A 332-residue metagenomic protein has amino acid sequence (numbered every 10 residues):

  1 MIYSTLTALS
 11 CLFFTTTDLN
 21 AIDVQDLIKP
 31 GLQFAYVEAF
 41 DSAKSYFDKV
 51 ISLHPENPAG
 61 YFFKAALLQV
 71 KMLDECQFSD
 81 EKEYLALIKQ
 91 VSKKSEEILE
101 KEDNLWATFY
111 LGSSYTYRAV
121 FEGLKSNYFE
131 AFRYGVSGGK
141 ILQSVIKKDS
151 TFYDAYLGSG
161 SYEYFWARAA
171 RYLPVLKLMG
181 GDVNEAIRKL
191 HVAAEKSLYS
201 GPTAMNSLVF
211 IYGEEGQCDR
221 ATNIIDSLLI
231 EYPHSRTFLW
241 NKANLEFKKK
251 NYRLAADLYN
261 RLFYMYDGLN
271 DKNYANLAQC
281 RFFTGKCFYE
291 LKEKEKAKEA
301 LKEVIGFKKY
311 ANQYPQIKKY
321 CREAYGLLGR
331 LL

Functional and structural regions predicted by a protein language model:
A21-L27, L105, W166-A170, S197-M205 (+2 more regions): Generic helix N-cap/helix-start motif at coil->alpha-helix transitions
V24, F34-F47, E56, A66-T151 (+2 more regions): Short coil/linker segments at helix-helix boundaries
K29, F63, V70, Y110 (+8 more regions): "A position-specific structural signal for the A-helix of alpha-solenoid helical repeats
V50, I98, V145, V192-A193 (+3 more regions): Canonical positions in the second alpha-helix
N57, N104, F152, S200-G201 (+4 more regions): Residue-level recognition of tetratricopeptide repeat
G60, A107, A155, A204 (+5 more regions): TPR alpha-solenoid repeat register
V70-E81, W166-L173, C218, N251-D257 (+2 more regions): Alpha-helical linker/edge segments of TPR/alpha-solenoid repeat scaffolds and analogous pre-/post-domain helices
V136-G139, Q143, L178-R188, N260-Y264 (+2 more regions): TPR/TPR-like (Sel1-like) alpha-helical repeat modules
